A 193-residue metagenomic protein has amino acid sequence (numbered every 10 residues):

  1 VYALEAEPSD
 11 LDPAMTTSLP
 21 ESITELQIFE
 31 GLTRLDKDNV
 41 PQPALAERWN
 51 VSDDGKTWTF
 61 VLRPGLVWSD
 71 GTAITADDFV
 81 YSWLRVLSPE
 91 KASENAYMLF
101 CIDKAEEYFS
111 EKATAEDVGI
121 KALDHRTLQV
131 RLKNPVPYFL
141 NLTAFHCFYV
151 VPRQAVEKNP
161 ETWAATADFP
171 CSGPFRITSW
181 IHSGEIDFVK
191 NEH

Functional and structural regions predicted by a protein language model:
V1-S9, E47, T57-F60, F79-S82 (+3 more regions): Short, well-ordered beta-strand elements
A3-D53, L84, P170-C171: N-terminal lobe/hinge region of extracytoplasmic solute-binding protein
A6, Q27, A44-A46, D53-T57 (+6 more regions): Extracytoplasmic
P8-M15, V40-Q42, S69, Y138-N141 (+1 more regions): Short, solvent-exposed loop/turn elements at domain surfaces
I23, Q27, V40, A44 (+6 more regions): Extracytoplasmic/secreted proteins, especially bacterial periplasmic and envelope-associated proteins
T33-K37, D54, V67, L84-A92 (+4 more regions): Sec-exported extracytoplasmic/periplasmic mature domains
E47-M98, Q129: Aromatic- and charge-enriched surface segment that lines or borders ligand/interaction sites
E111, A115-D117, H125-R126, R131-H193: Gly/Pro-rich hinge or "lid" segments in bacterial periplasmic/extracellular proteins
